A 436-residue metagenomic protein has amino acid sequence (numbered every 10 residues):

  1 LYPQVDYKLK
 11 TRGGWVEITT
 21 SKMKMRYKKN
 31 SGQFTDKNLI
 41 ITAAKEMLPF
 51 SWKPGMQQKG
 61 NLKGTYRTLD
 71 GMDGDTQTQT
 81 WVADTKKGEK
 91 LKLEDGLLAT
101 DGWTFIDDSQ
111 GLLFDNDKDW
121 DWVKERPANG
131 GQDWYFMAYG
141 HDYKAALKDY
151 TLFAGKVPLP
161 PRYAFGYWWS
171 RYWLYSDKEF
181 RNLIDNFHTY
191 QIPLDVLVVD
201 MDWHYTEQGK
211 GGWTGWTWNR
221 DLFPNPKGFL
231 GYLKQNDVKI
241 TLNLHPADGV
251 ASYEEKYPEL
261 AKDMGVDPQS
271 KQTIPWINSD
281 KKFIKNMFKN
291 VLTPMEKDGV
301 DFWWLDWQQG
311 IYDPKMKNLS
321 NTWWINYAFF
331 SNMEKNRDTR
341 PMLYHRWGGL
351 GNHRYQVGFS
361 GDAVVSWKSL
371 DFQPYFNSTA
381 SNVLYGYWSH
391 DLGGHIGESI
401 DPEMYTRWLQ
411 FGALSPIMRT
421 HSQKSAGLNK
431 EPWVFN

Functional and structural regions predicted by a protein language model:
P3-P161, R171-Y172, D177, I184-T189: Catalytic and substrate-binding clefts that recognize carbohydrates or anionic sugar/phosphate headgroups
K22, W169, W307-Q309: Short, histidine-centered active-site or binding-site loop motifs used for metal coordination, general acid-base
S51, P193-N436: Aromatic- and carboxylate-enriched substrate-binding clefts and catalytic-loop regions of carbohydrate-active enzymes
A83-E89, V157-A164, W168-P224: A conserved hydrophobic secondary-structure block that centers on an alpha-helix together with its immediately flanking
G102, A164, R340: A residue-level signal for beta-strand positions that form part of recognition/binding surfaces within mature
N129-W134, R162-G166, W213, T273: Short, solvent-exposed beta-strand edge segments and adjacent coil->beta transition regions
A145-D149, E179, S369, E403-M404: Exposed alpha-helical structural elements
